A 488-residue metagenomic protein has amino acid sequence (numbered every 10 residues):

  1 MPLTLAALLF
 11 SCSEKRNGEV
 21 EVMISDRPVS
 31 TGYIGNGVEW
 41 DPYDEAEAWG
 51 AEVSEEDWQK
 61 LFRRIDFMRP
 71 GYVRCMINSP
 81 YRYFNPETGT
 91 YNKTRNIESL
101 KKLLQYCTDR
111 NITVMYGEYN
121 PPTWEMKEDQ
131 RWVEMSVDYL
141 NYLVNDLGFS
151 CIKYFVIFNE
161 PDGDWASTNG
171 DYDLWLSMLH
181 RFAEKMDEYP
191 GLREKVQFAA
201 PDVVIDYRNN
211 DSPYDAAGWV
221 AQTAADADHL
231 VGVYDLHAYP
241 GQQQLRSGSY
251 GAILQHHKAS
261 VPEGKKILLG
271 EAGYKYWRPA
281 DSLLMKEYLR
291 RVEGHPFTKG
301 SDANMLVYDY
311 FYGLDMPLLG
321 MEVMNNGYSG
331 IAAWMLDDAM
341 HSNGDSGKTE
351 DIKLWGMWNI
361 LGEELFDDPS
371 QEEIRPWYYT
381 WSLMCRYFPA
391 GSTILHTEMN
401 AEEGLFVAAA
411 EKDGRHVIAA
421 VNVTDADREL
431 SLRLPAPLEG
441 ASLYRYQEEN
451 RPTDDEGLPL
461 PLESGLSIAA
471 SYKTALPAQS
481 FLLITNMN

Functional and structural regions predicted by a protein language model:
F10-S11: C-terminal motif of bacterial Sec signal peptides marking the signal peptidase cleavage site
E14-F67: N-terminal carbohydrate-binding accessory modules
V38, Y139, F155, F182 (+5 more regions): Conserved, mostly hydrophobic/aromatic
I65-Q243: Substrate-binding cleft and catalytic face of glycoside hydrolase catalytic domains, especially the flexible beta-alpha
Y172-G320, N326: Noncatalytic carbohydrate-binding groove/subsite architecture in carbohydrate-active enzymes
Y274-S382, R386, S392-L405: Aromatic/acidic polysaccharide-binding cleft in carbohydrate-active enzymes
N400-E439, Y446-E448, Q479-L483: Carbohydrate-binding surface patches
L460-N488: C-terminal beta-strand-rich structural cap/linker in extracellular carbohydrate-active enzymes
